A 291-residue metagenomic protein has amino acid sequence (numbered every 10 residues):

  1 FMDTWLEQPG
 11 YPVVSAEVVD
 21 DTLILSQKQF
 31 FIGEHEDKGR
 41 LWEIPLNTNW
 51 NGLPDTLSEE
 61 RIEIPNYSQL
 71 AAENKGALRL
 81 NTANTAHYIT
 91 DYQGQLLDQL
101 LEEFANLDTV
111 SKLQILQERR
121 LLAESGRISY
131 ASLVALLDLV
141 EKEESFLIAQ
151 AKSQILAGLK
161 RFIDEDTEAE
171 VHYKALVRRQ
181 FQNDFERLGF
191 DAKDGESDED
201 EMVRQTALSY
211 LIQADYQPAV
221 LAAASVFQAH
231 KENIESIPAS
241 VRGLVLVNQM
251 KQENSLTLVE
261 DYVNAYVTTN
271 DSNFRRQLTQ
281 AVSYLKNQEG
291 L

Functional and structural regions predicted by a protein language model:
F1-L291: Non-catalytic accessory/interaction domains
